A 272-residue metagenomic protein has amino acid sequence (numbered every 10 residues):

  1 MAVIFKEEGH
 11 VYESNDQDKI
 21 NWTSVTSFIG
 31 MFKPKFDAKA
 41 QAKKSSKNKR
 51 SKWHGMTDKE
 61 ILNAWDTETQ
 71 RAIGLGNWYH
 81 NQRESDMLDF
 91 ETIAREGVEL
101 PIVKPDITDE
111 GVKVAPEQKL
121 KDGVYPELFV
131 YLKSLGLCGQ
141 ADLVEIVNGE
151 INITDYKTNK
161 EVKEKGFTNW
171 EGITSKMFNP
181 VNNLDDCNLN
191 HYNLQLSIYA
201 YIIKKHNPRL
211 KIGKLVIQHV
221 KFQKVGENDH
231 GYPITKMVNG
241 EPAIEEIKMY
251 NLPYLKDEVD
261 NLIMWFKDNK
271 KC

Functional and structural regions predicted by a protein language model:
M1-C138: Metal-dependent nuclease catalytic cores that hydrolyze phosphodiester bonds in DNA/RNA, characterized by
K33-A40, K160-W170: Internal, charge-rich low-complexity segments
E68, M177-L189: Short histidine-centered catalytic/ligand-binding loop motif
H80, G139-K165, G172-F178, Y199: Conserved catalytic cores of phosphodiester-cleaving nucleases, focusing on short active-site segments
Y131, N159-E161, H206, F222-Q223: Short, solvent-exposed loop/turn segments at secondary-structure junctions
Y131, V144-I146, Q218-V220: A generic structural motif
G136-C138, I151, I244-I247: Short, mixed charged/polar active-site loops that provide acid/base catalysis or chelate metal/phosphate cofactors
D185-N193, S197-C272: Metal-dependent nuclease catalytic regions and adjoining charged, substrate-binding loops involved in nucleic-acid end
